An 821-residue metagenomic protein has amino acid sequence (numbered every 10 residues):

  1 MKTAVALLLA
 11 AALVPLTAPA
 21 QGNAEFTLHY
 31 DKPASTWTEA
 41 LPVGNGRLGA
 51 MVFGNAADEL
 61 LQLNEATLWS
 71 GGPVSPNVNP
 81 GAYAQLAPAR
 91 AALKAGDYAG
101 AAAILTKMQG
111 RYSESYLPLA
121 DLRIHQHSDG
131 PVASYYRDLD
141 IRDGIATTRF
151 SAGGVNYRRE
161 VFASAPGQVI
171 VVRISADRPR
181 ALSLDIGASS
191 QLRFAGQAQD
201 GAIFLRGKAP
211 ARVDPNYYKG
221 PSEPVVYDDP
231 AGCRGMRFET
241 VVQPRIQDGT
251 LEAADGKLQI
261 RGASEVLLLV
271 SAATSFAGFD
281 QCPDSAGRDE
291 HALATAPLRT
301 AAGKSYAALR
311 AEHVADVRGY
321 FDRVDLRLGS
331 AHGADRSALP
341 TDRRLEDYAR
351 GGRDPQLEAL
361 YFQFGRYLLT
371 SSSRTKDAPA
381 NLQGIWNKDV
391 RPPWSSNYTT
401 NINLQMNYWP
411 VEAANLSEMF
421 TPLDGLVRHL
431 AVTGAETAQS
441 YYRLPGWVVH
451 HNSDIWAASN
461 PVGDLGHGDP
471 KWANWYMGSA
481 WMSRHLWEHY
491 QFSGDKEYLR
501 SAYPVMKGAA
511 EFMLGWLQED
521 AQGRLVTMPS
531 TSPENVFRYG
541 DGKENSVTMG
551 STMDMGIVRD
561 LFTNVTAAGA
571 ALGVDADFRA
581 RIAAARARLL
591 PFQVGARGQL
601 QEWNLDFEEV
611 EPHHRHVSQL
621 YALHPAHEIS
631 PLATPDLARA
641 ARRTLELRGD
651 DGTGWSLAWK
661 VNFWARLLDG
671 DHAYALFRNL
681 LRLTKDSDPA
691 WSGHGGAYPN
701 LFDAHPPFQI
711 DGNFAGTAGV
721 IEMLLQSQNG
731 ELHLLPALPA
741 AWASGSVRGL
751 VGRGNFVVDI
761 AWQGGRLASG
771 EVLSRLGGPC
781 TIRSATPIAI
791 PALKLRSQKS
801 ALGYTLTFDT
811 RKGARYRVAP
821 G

Functional and structural regions predicted by a protein language model:
A6-P15: Bacterial N-terminal signal peptides
Q21-P470, L486-Y490, K507, R524-L525 (+10 more regions): Aromatic-residue-lined binding/catalytic grooves and analogous aromatic/hydrophobic interfacial grooves in multimeric
Q109-H127, P131, I710-V758, Q763: Catalytic cores of secreted or luminal carbohydrate-active enzymes
L182-D185, D377, E418-P422, L499 (+4 more regions): Acidic/polar loop patches that form or flank catalytic/metal-binding clefts of enzymes that bind anionic ligands
L368-T370, M406-E418, W481-G494, F512 (+5 more regions): Well-ordered alpha-helical scaffold segments within catalytic/enzyme domains
G384, K388, T527, N535 (+2 more regions): C-terminal catalytic domain of Rieske-type non-heme iron oxygenases
N403, W475-H489, Y498-G515, S656-L657 (+2 more regions): Extended, hydrophobic alpha-helical segments in both membrane/secreted and soluble proteins
G508, F512-A568: Acidic/histidine-rich catalytic neighborhood
